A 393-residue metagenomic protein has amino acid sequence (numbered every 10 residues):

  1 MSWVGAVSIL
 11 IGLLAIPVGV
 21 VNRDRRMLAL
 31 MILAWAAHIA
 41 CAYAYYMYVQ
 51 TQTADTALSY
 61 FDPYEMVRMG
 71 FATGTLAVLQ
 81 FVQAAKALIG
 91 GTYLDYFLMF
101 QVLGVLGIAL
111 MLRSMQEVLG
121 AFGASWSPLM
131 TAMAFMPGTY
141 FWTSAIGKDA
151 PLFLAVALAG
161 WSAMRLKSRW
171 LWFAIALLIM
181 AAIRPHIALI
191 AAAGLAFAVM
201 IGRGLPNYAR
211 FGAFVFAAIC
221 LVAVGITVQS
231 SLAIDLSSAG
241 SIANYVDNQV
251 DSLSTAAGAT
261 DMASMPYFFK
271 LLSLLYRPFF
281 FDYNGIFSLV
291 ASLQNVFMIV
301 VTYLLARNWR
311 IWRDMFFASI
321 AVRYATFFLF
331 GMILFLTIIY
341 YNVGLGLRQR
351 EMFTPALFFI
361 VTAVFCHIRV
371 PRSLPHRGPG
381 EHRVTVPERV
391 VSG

Functional and structural regions predicted by a protein language model:
A15-V20, L98-G120, V300-L304: Transmembrane-helix motifs of polytopic, lipid-linked glycan transferases
R25, A29, M111-F135: Transmembrane-helix signature of polytopic, membrane-embedded enzymes that assemble or transfer cell-envelope glycans
R26-A72, A239-A243: Extracytoplasmic loop-helix module adjacent to an early transmembrane segment
A54, L189-L305, I311-R313: Alpha-helical transmembrane segments and terminal signal-anchor/GPI-anchor hydrophobic tails, characterized by long
D55-G91, K270, L274: Short hydrophobic/aromatic helix or loop-helix immediately within or flanking a transmembrane segment in polytopic
E117, R165-K167, A209, S288 (+1 more regions): Membrane-interface helix-loop-helix junctions at transmembrane boundaries of multi-pass membrane enzymes, predominantly
G138-F141, A157-A163, W170-A198: Membrane-interface alpha helices of multi-pass inner-membrane proteins
S144-K148: Short acidic/glycine- and proline-prone juxtamembrane loop motifs at membrane-interface regions of multi-pass membrane
